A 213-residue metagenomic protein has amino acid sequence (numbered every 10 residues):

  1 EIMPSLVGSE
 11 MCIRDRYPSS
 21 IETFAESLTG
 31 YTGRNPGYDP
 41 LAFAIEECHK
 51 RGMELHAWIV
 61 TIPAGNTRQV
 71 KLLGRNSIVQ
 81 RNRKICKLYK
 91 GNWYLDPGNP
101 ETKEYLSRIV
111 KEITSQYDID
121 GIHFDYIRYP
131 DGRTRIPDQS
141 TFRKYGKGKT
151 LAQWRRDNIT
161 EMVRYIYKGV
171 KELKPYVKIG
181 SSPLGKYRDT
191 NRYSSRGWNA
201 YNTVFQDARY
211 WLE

Functional and structural regions predicted by a protein language model:
E1-G8, I13: Single conserved hydrophobic/aromatic residue that forms the stacking wall/gate of nucleotide- or nucleobase-binding
S5, C48, L106, I113 (+3 more regions): Conserved, mostly hydrophobic/aromatic
R14-V60, G146-L173: Aromatic-lined substrate-binding rim segments of carbohydrate-active enzymes
R16-T29, P63-K90, I127-K147, R192-N199: Aromatic- and acidic-residue-enriched segments that line the glycan-binding/catalytic groove of carbohydrate-active
P40-E46, H56-Q116, N202-Q206: Active-site-adjacent "subsite" loops/lids of carbohydrate-active enzymes
E54-N66, H123-I127, Q153-A200, V204: Aromatic-lined carbohydrate-recognition surfaces of secreted/lumenal glycan-active proteins
K111-I119, F124, R128-R133: Alpha/beta enzyme core
D120, D125, T141-G148, W198-E213: Aromatic- and acid-rich polysaccharide-binding/catalytic face of secreted or lumenal carbohydrate-active enzymes
